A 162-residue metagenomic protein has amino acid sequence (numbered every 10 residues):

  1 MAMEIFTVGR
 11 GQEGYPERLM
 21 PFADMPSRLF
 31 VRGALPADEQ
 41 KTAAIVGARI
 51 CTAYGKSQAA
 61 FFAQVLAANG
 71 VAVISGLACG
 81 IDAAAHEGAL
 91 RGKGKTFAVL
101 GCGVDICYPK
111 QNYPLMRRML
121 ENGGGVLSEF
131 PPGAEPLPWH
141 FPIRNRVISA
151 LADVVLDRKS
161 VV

Functional and structural regions predicted by a protein language model:
A2-V162: Glycine-biased, small-residue-rich flexible motifs in mid-sequence functional cores and linkers
